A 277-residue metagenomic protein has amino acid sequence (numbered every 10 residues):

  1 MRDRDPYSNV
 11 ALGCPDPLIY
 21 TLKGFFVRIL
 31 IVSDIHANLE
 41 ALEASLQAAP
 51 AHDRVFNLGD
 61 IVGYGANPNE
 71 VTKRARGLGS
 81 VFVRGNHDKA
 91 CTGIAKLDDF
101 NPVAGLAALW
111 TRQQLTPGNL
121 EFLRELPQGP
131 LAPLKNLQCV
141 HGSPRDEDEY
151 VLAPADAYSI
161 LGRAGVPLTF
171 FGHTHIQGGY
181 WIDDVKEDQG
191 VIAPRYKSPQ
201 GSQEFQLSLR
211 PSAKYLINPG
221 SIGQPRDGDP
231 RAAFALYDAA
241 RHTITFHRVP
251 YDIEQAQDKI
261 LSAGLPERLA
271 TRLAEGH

Functional and structural regions predicted by a protein language model:
R2-V10: Extreme N-terminal basic, low-complexity initiation segments that serve as generic localization/processing leaders
P15-S80: N-terminal active-site segment of His-dependent metallophosphoesterases
V27-L30, A132-Q138, R210-L216: Beta-strand-turn-beta hairpins that frame and shape the catalytic cleft of phosphate-ester-processing enzymes
V32-S33, V55-D60, V81-N86, V140 (+2 more regions): Active-site neighborhood of phospho(di)ester-bond hydrolases with catalytic His/Asp-centered motifs
H36-A41, G63-A66, K89-T92, L131-A132 (+4 more regions): Active-site environment of divalent metal-dependent phosphoester hydrolases
V71-T72, G77-V140, P144-G165: Active-site neighborhood of divalent metal-dependent phosphoester bond hydrolases
A155-T169, T174-Q206: Anionic-ligand binding region
V185-H277: Acidic, His/Gly-rich catalytic cores of divalent-metal-dependent hydrolytic chemistry
